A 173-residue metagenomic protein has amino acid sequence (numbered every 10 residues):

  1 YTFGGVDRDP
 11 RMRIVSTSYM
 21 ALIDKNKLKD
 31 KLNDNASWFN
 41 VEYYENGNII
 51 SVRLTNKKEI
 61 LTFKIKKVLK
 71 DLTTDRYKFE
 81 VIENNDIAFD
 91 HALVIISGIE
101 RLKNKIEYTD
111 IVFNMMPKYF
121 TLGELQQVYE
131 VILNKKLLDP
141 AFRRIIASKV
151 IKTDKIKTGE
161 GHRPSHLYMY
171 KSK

Functional and structural regions predicted by a protein language model:
Y1-I60, I65-T74, E83, K105-D110 (+1 more regions): Active-site segment of metal-dependent pyrophosphate-handling enzymes, primarily the Nudix hydrolase catalytic core
L72-K78, L93: A conserved mid-domain beta-alpha-beta active-site/ligand-binding segment of alpha/beta enzyme cores
I82-F89: C-terminal catalytic core of Y-nucleophile DNA break-rejoin enzymes
A92-K173: Core RNA-modification/binding signature centered on pseudouridine synthases
